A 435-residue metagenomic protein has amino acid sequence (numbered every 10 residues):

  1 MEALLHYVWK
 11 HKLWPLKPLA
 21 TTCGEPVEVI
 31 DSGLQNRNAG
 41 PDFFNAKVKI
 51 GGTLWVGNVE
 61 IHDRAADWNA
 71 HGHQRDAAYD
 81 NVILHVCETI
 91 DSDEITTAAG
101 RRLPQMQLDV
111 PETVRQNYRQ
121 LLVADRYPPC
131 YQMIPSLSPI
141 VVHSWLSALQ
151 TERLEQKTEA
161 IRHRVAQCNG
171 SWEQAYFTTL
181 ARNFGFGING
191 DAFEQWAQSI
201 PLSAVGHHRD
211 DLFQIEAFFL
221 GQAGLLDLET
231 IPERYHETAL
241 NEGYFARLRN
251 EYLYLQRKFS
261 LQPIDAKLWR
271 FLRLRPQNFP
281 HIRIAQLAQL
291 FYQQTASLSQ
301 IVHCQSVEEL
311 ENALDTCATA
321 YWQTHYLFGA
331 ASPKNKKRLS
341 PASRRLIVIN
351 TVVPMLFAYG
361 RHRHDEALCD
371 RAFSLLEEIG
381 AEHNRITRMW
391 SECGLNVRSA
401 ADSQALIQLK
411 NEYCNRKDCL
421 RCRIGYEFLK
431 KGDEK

Functional and structural regions predicted by a protein language model:
M1-Y7: Low-complexity, highly charged intrinsically disordered N-terminal segments that act as targeting/localization
Y7-A66, Y79: N-terminal ordered "arm"
S32-R37, N45-I50, D67-R75, I90-T97 (+2 more regions): Catalytic micro-motifs at enzyme active sites that drive phosphoryl/nucleotidyl and oxygen chemistry
W55-D93: Aromatic- and glycine-enriched beta-alpha-beta binding-site module
D80-V82, V86-W145: Compact, glycine/acidic-enriched structural inserts
Q150-A405, D418: Hydrophobic, aromatic-lined core segments that form the binding pocket/scaffold for planar heteroaromatic ligands
E392-K435: Acidic, carboxylate-rich catalytic segments that either coordinate divalent cations
